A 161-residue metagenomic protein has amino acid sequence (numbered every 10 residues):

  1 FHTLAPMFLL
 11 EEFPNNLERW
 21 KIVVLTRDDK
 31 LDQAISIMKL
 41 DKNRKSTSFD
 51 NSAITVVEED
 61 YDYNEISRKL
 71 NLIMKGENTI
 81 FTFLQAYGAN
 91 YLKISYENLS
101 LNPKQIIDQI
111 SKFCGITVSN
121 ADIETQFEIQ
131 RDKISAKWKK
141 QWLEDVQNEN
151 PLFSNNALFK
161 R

Functional and structural regions predicted by a protein language model:
F1-A86, N90-K93, K104-S119: PAPS-dependent sulfotransferase catalytic domain
S52-D62, I66-S67, V118-R161: PAPS-dependent sulfotransferase catalytic core
N98-N102: Acidic, metal-coordinating catalytic cores used for nucleic-acid/nucleotide bond scission and strand-transfer chemistry
